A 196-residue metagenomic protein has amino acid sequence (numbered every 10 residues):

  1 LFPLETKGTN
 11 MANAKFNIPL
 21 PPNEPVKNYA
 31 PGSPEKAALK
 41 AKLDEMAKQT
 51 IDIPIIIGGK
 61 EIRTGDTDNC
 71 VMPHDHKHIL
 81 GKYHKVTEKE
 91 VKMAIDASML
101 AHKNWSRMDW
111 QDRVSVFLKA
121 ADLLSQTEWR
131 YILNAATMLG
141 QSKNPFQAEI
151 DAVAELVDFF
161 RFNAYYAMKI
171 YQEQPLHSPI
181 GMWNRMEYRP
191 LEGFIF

Functional and structural regions predicted by a protein language model:
G8-L80: Hydrophobic face of amphipathic alpha-helices that form TPR/SEL1-like repeat modules and related alpha-solenoid
N10-A41, F146-E149, A154-E173, R185-M186: C-terminal segments
M46-Q49, I56-G59, Q111-V114, L118 (+4 more regions): Solvent-exposed, non-transmembrane amphipathic alpha-helical segments
T64-G65, V71, H76-Y171: Glycine-rich loop-to-alpha-helix module at the N-terminal edge of alpha/beta enzyme cores
Q172-F196: Conserved small-residue-rich beta-alpha loop and adjacent elements that most often cradle the phosphate/pyrophosphate
